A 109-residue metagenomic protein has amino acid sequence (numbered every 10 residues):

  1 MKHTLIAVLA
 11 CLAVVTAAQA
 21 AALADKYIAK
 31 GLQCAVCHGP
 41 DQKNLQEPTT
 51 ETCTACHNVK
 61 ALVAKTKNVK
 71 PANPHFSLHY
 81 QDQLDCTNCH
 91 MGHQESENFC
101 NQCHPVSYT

Functional and structural regions predicted by a protein language model:
M1-K2, L9: Initiator methionine at the very start of the polypeptide chain
H3-L5, A17-T109: Short sequence/structural segments immediately N-terminal
A7-V15: Bacterial N-terminal signal peptides
